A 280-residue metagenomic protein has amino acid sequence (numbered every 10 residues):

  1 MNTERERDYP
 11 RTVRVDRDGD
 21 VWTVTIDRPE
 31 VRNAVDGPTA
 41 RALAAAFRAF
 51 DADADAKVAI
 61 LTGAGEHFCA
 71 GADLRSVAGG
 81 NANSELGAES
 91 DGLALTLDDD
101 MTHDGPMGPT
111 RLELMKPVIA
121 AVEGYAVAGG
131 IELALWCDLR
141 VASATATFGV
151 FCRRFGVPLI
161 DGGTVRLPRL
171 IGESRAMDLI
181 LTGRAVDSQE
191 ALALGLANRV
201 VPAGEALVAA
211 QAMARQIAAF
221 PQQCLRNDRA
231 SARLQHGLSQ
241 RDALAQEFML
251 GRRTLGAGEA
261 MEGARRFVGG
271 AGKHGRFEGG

Functional and structural regions predicted by a protein language model:
M1-E66, A78-A82: Conserved CoA-thioester-binding segment of acyl-CoA-metabolizing enzymes
M1-G19, G183-S188, V208, A212-G280: C-terminal alpha-helix plus adjacent terminal tail
V24, L61, D73, L133-L135 (+3 more regions): Hydrophobic/aromatic residues within transmembrane alpha-helices of multi-pass small-molecule transporters
A40-A44, R48, L74-E123, G280: An acidic, glycine-rich surface segment that forms the CoA-thioester-binding/catalytic face of crotonase-fold enzymes
R41, M177-D178, A245: Amphipathic alpha-helical segments that line or abut small-molecule/effector binding pockets and mediate allosteric
D53, M115, A257: Acidic-histidine catalytic/liganding microenvironments
E66-A70, R75-S76, V127, A232: Short, active-site-adjacent cap segments at secondary-structure transitions
P109-Q223: Crotonase-fold acyl-CoA enzyme core
